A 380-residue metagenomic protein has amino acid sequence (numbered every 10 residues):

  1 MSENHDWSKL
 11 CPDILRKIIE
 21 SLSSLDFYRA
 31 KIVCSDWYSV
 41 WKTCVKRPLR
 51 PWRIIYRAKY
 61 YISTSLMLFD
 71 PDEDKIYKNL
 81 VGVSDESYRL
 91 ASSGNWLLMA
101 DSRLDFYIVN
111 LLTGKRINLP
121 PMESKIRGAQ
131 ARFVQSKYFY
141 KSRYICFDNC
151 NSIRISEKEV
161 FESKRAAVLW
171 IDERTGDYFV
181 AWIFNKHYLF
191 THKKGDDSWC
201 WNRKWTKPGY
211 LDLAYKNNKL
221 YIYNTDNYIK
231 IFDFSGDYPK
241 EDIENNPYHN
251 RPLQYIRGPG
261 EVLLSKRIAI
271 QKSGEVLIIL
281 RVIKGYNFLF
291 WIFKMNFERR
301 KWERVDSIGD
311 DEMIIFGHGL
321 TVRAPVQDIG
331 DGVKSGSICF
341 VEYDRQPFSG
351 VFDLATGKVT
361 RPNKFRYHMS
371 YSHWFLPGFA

Functional and structural regions predicted by a protein language model:
M1-D36: N-terminal Skp1-binding subsegment of the F-box domain
P12, F27-K46, F69, G114: Short helix-loop-helix/strand-helix junction enriched in hydrophobic and basic residues
K42-T64, V83-N95: Beta-strand-rich domains and repeat architectures in extracellular enzymes and scaffolds, especially beta-propellers
K59-V81, D105-P120: Beta-propeller domains
F69-P71, V109, H192, F232-F234 (+2 more regions): Hydrophobic/aromatic beta-strand positions that recur at structurally equivalent sites within the blades
V83-G285: A sequence/structural signal of beta-propeller blade repeats
G128-R165, W170, W291-F293, E298-R345 (+2 more regions): A surface-exposed beta-alpha-beta supersecondary segment
